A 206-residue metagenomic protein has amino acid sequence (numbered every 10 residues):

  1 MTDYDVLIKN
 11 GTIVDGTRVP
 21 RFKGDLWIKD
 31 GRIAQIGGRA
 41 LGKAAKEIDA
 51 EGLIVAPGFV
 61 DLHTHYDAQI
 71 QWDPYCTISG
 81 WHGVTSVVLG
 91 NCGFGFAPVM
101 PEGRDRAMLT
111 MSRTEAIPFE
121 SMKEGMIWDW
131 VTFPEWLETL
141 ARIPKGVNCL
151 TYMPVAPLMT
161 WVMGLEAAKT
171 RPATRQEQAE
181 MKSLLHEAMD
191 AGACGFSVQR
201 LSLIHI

Functional and structural regions predicted by a protein language model:
T2-V6, I13-G58: Histidine-rich, glycine-flanked metal-binding segment
G11, G31, G52, H63 (+3 more regions): Divalent metal-coordination and catalytic microenvironments
G16, C92, L201: Flexible loop residues that form catalytic and substrate-binding hotspots at small-molecule/glycan-binding clefts
V55-C76: Di-metal (Zn2+ and/or Mg2+/Mn2+) metal-binding site signature of metallo-dependent hydrolases with the MBL/beta-CASP
H65, P154-A156, L201: Active-site beta-loop-alpha junctions enriched in small/polar residues
W72-C194: Divalent-metal coordination cores built from histidine and acidic residues
I204-I206: Conserved small/polar residues in nucleotide/adenosyl-binding loops
